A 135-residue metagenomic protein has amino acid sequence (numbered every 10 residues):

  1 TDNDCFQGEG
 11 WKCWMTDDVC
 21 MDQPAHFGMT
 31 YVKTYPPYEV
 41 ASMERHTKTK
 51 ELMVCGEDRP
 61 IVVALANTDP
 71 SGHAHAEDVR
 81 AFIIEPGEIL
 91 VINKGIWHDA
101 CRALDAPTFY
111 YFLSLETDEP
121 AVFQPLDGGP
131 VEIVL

Functional and structural regions predicted by a protein language model:
T1-E77, A81, D105, D118-L126 (+1 more regions): Non-catalytic, conserved peripheral segments adjacent to functional cores
I83-W97, C101: Conserved metal-binding segment of the jelly-roll/cupin
I96-F123: A short beta-strand-loop micro-motif that forms or neighbors metal/cofactor- and ligand-binding patches at active-site
